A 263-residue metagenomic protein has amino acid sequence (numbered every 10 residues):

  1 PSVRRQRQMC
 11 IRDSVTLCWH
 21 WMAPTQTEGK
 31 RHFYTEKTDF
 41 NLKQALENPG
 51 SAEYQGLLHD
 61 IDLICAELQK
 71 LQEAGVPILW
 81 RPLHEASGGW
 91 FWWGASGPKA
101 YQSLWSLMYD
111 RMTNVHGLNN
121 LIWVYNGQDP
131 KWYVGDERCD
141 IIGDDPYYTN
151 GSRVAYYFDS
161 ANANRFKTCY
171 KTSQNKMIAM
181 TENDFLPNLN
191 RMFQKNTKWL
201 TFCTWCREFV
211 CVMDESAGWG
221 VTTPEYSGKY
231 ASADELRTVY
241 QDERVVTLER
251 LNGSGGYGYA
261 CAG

Functional and structural regions predicted by a protein language model:
P1-I11: Single conserved hydrophobic/aromatic residue that forms the stacking wall/gate of nucleotide- or nucleobase-binding
R12, T16-G50, Y54, A74 (+1 more regions): Aromatic-lined carbohydrate-binding surfaces of glycoside hydrolases
L42-L79, L104-H116: An active-site-proximal structural segment forming one wall of the substrate-binding cleft that immediately precedes
D60-S96, N126-Q128, E137, I142-P146: Active-site groove signature of glycoside hydrolases
L63-E67, Y125-Y133, S160-T168, D184-M192: Alpha-helical scaffolding within the catalytic cores of extracellular/periplasmic polymer-degrading hydrolases
R81-L83, S87, W105-K131, N175-L186: Aromatic-lined carbohydrate-recognition surfaces of secreted/lumenal glycan-active proteins
D129-Y156, C203-C206: Aromatic- and acid-rich polysaccharide-binding/catalytic face of secreted or lumenal carbohydrate-active enzymes
K176-G263: Substrate-binding cleft of secreted/luminal carbohydrate-active enzymes
